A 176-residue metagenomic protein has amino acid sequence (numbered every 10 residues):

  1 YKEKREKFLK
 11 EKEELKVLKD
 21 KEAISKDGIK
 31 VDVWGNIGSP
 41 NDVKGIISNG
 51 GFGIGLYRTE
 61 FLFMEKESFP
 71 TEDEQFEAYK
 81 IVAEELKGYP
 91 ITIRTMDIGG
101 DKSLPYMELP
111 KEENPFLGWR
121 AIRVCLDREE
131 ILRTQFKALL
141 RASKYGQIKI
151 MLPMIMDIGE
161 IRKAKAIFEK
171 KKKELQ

Functional and structural regions predicted by a protein language model:
Y1: Conserved P-loop NTPase catalytic core
K4-Q176: Conserved alpha/beta-domain cores
